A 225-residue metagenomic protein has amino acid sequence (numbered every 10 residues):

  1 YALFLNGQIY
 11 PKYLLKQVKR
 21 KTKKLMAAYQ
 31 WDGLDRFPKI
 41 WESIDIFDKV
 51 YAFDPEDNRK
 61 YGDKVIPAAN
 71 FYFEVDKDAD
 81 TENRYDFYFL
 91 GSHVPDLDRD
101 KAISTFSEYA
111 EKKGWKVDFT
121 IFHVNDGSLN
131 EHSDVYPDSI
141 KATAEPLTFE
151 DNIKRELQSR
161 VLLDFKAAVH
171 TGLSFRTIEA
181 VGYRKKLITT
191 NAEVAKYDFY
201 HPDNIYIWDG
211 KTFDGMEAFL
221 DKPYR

Functional and structural regions predicted by a protein language model:
Y1, L5-Q17, W31-S174, K186-A195: Nucleotide-sugar donor-binding catalytic core of glycosyltransferases
K19-Q30: Short beta-strand/loop segments at the ligand-binding rim of alpha/beta enzyme cores
M26, F87, P223-R225: Short amphipathic alpha-helix in glycosyltransferases
A110, G182, K186-R225: Pol beta-like nucleotidyltransferase catalytic core
E156, A180-V181: Short alpha-helix at the nucleotide-sugar/activated-sugar donor binding site of glycosyltransferases and closely
